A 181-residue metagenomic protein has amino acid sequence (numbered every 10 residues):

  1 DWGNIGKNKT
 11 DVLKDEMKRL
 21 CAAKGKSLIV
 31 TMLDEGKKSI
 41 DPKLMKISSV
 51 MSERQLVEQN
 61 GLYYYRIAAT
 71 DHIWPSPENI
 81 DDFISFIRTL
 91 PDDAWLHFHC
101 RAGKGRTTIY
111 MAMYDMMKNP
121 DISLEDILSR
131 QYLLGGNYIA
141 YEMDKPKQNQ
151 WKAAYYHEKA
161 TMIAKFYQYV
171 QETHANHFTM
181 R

Functional and structural regions predicted by a protein language model:
D1-H97, I109-R181: Cys-dependent protein tyrosine phosphatase-like superfamily
G103: Conserved G/P- and acidic residue-centered "switch" motifs that form tight phosphate/ATP-binding loops in soluble
